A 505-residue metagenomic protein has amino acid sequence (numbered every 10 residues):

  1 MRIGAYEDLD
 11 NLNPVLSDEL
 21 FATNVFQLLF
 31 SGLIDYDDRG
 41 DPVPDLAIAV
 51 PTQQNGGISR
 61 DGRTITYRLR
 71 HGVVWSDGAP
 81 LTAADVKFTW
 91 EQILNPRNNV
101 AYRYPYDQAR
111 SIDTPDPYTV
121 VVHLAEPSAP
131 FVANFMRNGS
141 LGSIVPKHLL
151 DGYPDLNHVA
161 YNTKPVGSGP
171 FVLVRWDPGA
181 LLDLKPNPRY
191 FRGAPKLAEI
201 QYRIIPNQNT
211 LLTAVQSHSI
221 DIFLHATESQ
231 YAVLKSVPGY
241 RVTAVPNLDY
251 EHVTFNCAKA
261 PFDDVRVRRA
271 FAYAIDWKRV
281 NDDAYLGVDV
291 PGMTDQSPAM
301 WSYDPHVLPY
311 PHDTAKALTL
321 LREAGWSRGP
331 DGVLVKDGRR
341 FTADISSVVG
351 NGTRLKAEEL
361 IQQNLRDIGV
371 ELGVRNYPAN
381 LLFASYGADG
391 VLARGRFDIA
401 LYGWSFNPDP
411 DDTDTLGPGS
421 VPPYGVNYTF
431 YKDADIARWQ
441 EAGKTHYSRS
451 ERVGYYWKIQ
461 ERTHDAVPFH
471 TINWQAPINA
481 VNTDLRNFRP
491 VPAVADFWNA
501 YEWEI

Functional and structural regions predicted by a protein language model:
R2, T82-T89, P117-H123, G169-P170 (+7 more regions): Alpha-helical secondary-structure segments
G4-I58, E91, V166-S168: N-terminal lobe/hinge region of extracytoplasmic solute-binding protein
D37-D41, N138-P195, E199, N209 (+1 more regions): Gly/Pro-rich hinge or "lid" segments in bacterial periplasmic/extracellular proteins
V50-N99, V121, A214, P261: Aromatic- and charge-enriched surface segment that lines or borders ligand/interaction sites
G78-P80, D85, N209-S219, S236-V237 (+3 more regions): Short helices/loops that flank or line small-molecule/ion binding pockets
R103-G152, R175: Surface-exposed binding/hinge segments that line and control ligand-binding clefts or catalytic entry sites
V159-N162, N187-V233, A357-Q362, E371-G373 (+1 more regions): Ligand-site clamp/hinge motif
D177, L181, P186, E251 (+4 more regions): Detector for C-terminal structural segments
